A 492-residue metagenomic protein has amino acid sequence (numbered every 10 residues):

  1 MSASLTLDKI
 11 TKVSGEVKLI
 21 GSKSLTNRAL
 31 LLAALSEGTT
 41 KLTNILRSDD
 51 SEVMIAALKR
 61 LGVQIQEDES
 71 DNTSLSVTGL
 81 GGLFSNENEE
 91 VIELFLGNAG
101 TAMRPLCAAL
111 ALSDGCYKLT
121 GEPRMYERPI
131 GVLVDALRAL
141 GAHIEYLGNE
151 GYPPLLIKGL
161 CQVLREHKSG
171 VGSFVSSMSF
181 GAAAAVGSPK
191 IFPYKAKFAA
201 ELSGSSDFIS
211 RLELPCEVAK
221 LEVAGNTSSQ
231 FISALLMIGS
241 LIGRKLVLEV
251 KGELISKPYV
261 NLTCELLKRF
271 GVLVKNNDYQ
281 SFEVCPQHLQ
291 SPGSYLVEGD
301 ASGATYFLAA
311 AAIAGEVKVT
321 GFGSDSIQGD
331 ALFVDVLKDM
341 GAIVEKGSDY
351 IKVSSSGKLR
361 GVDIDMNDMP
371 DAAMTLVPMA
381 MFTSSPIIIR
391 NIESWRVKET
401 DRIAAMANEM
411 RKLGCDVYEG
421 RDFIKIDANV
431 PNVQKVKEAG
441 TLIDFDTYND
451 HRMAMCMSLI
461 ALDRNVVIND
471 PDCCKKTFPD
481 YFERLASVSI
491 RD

Functional and structural regions predicted by a protein language model:
M1-D492: Structural preference for solvent-exposed beta-strand-turn elements and adjacent flexible terminal/loop segments within
